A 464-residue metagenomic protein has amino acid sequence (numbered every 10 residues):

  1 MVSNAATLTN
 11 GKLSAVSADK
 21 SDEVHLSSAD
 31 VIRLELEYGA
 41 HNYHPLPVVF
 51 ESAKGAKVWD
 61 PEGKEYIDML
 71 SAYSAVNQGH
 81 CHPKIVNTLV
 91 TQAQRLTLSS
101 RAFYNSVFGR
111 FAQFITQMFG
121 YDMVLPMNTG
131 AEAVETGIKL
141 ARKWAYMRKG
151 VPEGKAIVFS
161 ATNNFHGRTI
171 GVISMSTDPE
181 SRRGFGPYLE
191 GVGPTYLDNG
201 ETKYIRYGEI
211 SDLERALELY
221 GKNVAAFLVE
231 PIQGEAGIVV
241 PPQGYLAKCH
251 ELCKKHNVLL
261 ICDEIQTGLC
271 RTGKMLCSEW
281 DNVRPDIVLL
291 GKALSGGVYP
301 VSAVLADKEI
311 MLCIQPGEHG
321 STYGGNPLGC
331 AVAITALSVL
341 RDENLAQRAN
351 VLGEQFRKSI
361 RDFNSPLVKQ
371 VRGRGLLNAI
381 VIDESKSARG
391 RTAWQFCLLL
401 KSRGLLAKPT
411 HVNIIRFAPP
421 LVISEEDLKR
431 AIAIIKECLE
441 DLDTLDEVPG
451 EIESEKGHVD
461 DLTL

Functional and structural regions predicted by a protein language model:
V2-L464: Conserved N-terminal phosphate-binding loop of PLP-dependent enzymes in the Aspartate aminotransferase
